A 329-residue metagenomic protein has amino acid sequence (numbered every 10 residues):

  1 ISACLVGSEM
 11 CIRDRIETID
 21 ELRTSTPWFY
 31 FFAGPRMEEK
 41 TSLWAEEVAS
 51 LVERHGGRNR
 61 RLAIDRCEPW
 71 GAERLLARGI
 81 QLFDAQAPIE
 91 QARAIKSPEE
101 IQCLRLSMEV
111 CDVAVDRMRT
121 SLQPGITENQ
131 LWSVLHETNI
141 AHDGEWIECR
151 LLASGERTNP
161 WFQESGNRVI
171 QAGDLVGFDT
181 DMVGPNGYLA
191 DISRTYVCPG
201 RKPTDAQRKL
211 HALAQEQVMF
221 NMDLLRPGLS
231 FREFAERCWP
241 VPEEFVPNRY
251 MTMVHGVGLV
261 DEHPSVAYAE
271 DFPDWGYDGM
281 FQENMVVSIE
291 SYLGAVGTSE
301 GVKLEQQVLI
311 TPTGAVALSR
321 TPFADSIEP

Functional and structural regions predicted by a protein language model:
A3-P329: Active-site neighborhoods and metal-handling regions in enzymes and metal-associated proteins
